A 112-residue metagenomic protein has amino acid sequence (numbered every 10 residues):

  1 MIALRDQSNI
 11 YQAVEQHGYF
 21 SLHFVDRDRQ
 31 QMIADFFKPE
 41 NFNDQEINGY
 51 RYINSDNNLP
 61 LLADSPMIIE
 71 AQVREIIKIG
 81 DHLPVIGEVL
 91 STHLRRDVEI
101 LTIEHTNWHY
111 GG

Functional and structural regions predicted by a protein language model:
M1-G112: Basic, polyanion-binding surface patches
